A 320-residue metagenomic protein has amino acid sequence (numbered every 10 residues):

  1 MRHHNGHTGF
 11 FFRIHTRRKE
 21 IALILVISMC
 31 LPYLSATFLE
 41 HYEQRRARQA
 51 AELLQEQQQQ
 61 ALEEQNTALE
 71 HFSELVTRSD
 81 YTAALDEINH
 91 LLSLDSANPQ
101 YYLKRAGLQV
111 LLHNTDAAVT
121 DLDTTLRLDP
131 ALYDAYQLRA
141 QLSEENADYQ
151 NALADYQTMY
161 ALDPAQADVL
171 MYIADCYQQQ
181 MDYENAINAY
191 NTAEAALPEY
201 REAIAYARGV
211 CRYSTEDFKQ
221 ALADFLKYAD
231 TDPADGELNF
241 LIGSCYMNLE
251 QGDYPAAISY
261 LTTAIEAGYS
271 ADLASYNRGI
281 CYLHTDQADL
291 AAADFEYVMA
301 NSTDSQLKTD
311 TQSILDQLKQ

Functional and structural regions predicted by a protein language model:
Q58-Q100, K104-L111, Q141, D175: Alpha-helical segment of the N-proximal tetratricopeptide repeat
T77, L111-L112, E145-N146, Q179-Q180 (+4 more regions): Register position in tetratricopeptide repeats
H90-L91, T124-T125, T158-M159, T192-E194 (+3 more regions): Canonical positions in the second alpha-helix
L94, L128, L162, A196-L197 (+3 more regions): Structural marker of alpha-solenoid helical repeat scaffolds
N98, L132, Q166, Y200-R201 (+3 more regions): Residue-level recognition of tetratricopeptide repeat
Y101, A135, V169, A203-I204 (+3 more regions): TPR alpha-solenoid repeat register
K104, L138, Y172, A207 (+3 more regions): Canonical tetratricopeptide repeat
